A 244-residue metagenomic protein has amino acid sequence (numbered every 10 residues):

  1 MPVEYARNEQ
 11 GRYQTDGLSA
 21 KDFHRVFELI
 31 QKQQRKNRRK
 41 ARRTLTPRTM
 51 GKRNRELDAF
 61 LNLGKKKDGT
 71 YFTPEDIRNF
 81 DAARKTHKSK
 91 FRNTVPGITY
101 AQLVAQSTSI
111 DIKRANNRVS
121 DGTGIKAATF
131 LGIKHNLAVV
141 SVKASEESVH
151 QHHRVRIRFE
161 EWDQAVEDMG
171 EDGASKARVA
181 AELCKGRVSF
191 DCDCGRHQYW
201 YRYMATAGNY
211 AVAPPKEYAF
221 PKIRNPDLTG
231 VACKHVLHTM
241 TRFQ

Functional and structural regions predicted by a protein language model:
M1-Q244: Long, low-complexity, compositionally biased intrinsically disordered regions
